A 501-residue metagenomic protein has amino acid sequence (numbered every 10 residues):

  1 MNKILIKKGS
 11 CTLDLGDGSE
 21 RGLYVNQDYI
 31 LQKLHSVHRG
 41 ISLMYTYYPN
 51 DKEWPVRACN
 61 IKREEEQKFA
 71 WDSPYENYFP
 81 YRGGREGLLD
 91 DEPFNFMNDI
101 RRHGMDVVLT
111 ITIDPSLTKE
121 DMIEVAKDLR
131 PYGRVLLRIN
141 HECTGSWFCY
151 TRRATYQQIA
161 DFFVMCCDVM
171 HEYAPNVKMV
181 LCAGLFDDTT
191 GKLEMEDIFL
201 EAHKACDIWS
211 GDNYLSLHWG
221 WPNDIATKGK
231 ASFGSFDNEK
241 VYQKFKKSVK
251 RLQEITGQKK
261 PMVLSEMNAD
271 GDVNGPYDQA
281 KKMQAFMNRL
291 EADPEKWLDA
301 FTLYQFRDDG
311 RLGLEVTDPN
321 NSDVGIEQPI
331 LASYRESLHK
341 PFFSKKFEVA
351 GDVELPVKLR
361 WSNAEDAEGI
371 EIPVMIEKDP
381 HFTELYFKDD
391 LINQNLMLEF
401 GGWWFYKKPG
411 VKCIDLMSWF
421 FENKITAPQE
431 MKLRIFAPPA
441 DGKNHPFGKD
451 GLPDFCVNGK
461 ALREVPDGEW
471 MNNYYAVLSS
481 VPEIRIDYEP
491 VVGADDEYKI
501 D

Functional and structural regions predicted by a protein language model:
M1-H38, L338-E354, K358-E365: N-terminal module-boundary/linker segments of secreted carbohydrate-active enzymes
G18-D128: N-terminal carbohydrate-binding/catalytic regions of secreted carbohydrate-active enzymes
M44-T46, E196-N238, Y304-F306: Aromatic- and acid-rich polysaccharide-binding/catalytic face of secreted or lumenal carbohydrate-active enzymes
E66-Q67, E76, Y214-D272: Glycoside hydrolase catalytic-domain groove-lining segments
L129-Y156, V180-L185: Active-site groove signature of glycoside hydrolases
H171-E194, K259-D272, F301-F306: Aromatic-lined carbohydrate-recognition surfaces of secreted/lumenal glycan-active proteins
L252-M283, F306-T317: Active-site clefts of carbohydrate-active enzymes
D293-W297, T302-E384, N395-L398, W404 (+3 more regions): Aromatic-rich peripheral "rim/lid" segments of glycoside hydrolase catalytic domains that contact and position glycan
